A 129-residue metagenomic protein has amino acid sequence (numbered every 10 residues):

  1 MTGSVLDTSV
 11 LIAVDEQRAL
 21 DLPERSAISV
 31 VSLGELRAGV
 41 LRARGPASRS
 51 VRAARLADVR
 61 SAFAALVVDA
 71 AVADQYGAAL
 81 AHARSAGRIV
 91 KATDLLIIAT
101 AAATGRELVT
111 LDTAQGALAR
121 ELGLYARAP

Functional and structural regions predicted by a protein language model:
M1-A57: Short, well-structured N-terminal submotif of metal-dependent ribonuclease cores
M1-S4, E24-S26, A62-A64, A102-E107: Short active-site oxyanion
G3, I98, A102-P129: Acidic, PIN/NYN-like endoribonuclease modules and their adjacent C-terminal/linker elements
L6-D7, S29, I89-K91, D112 (+1 more regions): Histidine- and aromatic-rich ligand-binding microenvironments
A13, A38, D74, G116-A117: Alpha-helical elements of the RecA-like P-loop NTPase motor core of helicases
Q17-R18, G39-A43, A79, A86 (+1 more regions): Residue-level signal for well-ordered alpha-helical positions
R44-A47, A83-R84, A126-A128: Short, hinge-like loop/turn segments at secondary-structure boundaries
A64-T113: Active-site neighborhoods of divalent-metal-dependent phosphate/nucleic-acid chemistry enzymes
